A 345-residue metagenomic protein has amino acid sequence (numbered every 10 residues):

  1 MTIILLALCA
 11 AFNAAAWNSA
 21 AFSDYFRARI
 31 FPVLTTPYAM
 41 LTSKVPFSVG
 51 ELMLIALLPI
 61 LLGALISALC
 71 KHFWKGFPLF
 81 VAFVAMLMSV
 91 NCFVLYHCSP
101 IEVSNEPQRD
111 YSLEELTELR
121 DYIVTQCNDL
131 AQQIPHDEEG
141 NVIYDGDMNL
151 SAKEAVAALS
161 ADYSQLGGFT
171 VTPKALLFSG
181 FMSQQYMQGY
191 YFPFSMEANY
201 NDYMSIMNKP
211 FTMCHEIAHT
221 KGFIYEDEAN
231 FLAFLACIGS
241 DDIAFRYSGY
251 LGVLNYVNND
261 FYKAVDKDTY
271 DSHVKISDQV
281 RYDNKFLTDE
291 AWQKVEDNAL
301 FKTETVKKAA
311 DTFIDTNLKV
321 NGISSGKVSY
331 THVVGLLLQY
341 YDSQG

Functional and structural regions predicted by a protein language model:
M1-I4: N-terminal membrane topogenic signal
A7-S67: Membrane-embedded alpha-helical segments of integral membrane proteins
P46, K209-L235: Active-site recognition of the HExxH zinc-binding catalytic motif
L54, P59-I66, C70-V103: Transmembrane alpha-helices and immediately adjacent membrane-cytoplasm interface residues in multi-pass integral
L95-S164: Membrane-interface segments at or immediately adjacent to transmembrane helices that form the boundary between
H136-D202, I206: Auxiliary, metal-adjacent structural segments of Zn-dependent hydrolase domains
I224-D271: Post-HExxH zinc-binding segment in Zn-dependent metallohydrolases
K285-G345: Pan-zinc metallopeptidase signature
